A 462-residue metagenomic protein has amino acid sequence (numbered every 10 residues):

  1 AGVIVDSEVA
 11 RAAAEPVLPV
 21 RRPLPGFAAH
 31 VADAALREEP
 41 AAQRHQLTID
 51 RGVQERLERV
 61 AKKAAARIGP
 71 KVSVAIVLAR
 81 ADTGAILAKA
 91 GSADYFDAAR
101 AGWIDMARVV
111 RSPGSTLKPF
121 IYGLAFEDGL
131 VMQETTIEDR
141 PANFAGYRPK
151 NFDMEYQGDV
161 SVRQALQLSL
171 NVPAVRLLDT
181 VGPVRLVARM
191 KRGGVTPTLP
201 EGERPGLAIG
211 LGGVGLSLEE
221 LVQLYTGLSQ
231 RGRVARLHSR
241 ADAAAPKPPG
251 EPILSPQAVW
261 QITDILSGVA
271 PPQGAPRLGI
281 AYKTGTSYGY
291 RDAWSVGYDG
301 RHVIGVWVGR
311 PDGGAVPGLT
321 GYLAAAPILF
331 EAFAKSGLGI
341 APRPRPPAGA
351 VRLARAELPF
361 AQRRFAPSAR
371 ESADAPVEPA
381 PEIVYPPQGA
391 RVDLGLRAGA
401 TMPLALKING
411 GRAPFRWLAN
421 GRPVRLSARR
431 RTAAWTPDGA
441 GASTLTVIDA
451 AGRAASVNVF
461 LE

Functional and structural regions predicted by a protein language model:
A1-R51, E55, K150, K191-G202 (+2 more regions): Non-catalytic, structured segments within soluble enzyme domains
I4-A10, R100-W103, F126-F144, V181-A188 (+1 more regions): Short, well-structured active-site flanking segments
R22-R37, V131-L186, A245-G268: Conserved catalytic neighborhood of penicillin-recognizing serine enzymes
D33, A79-Y95, F126-L130, A142 (+6 more regions): Glycine-rich, acidic and aromatic/proline-enriched surface loops and short helix-turn segments that act as binding
L47-I68, I76-R80, K89, D97-M106 (+2 more regions): A penicillin-recognizing enzyme superfamily signal
I49, V74-A75, I137-A142, D153-P197 (+1 more regions): Active-site-adjacent helix/loop patches that line small-molecule binding or acyl-intermediate pockets
L57, G84, D105-I137, A165 (+4 more regions): Active-site SXXK
I280-E462: Soluble, non-transmembrane domains of envelope/secretory-pathway proteins that act on or interact with carbohydrate
